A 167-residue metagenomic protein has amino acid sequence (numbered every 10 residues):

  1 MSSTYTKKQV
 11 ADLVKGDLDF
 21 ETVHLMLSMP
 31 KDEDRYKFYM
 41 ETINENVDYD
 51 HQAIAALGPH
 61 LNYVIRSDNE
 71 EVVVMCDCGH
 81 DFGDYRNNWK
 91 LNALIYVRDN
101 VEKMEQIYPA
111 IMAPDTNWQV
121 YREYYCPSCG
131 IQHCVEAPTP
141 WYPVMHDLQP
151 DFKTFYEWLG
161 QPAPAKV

Functional and structural regions predicted by a protein language model:
M1-Y121, S128-V167: N-terminal pre-domain and mature-chain start segments
